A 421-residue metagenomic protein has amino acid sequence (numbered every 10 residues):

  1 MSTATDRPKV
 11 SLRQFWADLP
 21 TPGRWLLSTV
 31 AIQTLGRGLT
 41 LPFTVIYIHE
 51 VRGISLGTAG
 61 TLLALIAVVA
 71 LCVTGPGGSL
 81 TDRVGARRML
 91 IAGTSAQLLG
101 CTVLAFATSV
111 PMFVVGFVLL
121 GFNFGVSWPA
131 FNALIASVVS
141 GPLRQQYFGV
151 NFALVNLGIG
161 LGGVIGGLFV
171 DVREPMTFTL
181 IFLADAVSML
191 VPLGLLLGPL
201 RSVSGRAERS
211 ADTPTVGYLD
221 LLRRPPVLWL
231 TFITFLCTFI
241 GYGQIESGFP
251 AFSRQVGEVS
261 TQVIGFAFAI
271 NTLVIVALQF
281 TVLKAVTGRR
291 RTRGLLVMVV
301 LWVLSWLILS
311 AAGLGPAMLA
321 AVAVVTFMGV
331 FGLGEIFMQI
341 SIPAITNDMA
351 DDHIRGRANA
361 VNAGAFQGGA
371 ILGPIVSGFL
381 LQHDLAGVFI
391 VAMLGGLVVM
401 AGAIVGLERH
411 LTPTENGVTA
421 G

Functional and structural regions predicted by a protein language model:
S2-P22, L200-L236, G421: Juxtamembrane intracellular "pre-TM" segments in multi-pass secondary transporters
F43-G57, S247-A267: Short amphipathic helix-loop junctions that connect adjacent transmembrane helices in Major Facilitator Superfamily/SLC
G53, G85, F106-P111, A312-G315: Helix-breaking motifs and short loop linkers at transmembrane-helix boundaries and internal kinks in secondary membrane
V73-G85, V170, A277-R291, L381: Helix-to-loop junctions at the C-terminal end of transmembrane segments in multipass secondary transporters
R88-V103, R293-I308: Structural signature of the two symmetry-related core transmembrane helices
G116-L157: Cytoplasmic helix-loop-helix junction between adjacent transmembrane helices in 12-TM secondary transporters
G167, V187-R206, A403-E408: C-terminal membrane-cytosol helix-exit motif in multi-pass small-molecule transporters
V170-V187, F379-L397: A membrane-interface helix-boundary motif in multi-pass transporters
